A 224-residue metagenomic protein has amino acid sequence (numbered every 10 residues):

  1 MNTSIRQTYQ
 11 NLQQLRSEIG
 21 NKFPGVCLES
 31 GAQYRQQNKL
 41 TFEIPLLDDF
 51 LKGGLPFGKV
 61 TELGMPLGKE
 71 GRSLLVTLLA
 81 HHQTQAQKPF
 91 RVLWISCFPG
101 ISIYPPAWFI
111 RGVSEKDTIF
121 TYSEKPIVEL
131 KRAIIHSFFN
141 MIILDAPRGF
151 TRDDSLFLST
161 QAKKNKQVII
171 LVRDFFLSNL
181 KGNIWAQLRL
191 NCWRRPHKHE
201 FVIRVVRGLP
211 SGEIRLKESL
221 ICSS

Functional and structural regions predicted by a protein language model:
M1-W94, I110-S114, F120, K125 (+1 more regions): Detector for small/aliphatic-rich hydrophobic stretches
L78-Q85, D154-K164: Catalytic-core regions built around general acid/base machinery
K88-D153: Conserved inter-motif catalytic segment of the P-loop NTP-binding fold
F90, K164-Q167: A short helix->loop->beta-strand "cap" motif at the edges of active sites that frequently abuts
W94, L144, V168-D174: Structural recognition of the conserved hydrophobic beta-strand(s) that form the central parallel beta-sheet of P-loop
C97-I101, V172-L177: Short beta-alpha junction loops
R173-S224: Phosphate-binding/switch region of NTP-binding enzymes
